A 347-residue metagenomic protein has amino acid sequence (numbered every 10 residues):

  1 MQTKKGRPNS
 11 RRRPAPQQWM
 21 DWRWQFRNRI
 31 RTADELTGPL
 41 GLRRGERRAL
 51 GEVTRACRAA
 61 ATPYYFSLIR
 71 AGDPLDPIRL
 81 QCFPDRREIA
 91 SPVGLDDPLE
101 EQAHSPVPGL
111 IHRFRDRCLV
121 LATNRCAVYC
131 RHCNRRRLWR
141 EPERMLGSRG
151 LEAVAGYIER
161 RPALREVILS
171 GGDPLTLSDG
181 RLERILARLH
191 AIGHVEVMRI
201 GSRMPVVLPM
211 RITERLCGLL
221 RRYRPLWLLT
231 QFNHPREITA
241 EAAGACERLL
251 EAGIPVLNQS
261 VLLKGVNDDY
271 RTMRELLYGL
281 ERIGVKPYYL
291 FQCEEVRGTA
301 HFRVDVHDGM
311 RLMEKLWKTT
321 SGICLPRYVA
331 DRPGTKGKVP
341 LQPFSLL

Functional and structural regions predicted by a protein language model:
M1-H112: Flexible, acidic/Gly-rich N-terminal and inter-domain linker regions that tether and position cofactor-handling modules
R58-A61, S105-R135: N-terminal pre-triad scaffold of radical SAM enzymes
Y65, C130, Y288: Conserved, mostly hydrophobic/aromatic
C133-M145: Iron-sulfur (Fe-S) cluster-binding segments and ferredoxin-like electron-carrier domains, especially [2Fe-2S]
N134, G147-G150, R161: Intrinsically disordered, low-complexity linker/loop segments enriched in Gly/Pro and charged/polar residues
E152-E166, L175-T320: Conserved AdoMet/S-adenosylmethionine-binding subsite of the radical SAM
I168-S170: Eukaryotic intrinsically disordered, low-complexity regions
M310-L347: C-terminal accessory regions of radical SAM enzymes
